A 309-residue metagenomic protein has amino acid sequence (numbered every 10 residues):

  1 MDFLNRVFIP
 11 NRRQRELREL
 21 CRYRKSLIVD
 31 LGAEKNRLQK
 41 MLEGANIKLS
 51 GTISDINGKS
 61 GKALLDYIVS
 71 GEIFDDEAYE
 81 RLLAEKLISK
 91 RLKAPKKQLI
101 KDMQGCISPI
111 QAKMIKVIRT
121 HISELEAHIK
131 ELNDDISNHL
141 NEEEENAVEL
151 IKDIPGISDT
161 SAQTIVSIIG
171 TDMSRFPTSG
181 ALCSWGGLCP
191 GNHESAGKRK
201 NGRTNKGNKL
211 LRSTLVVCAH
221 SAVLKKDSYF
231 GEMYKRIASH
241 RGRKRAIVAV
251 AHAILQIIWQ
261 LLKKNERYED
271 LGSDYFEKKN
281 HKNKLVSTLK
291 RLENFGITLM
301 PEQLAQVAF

Functional and structural regions predicted by a protein language model:
M1-F309: A detector of single, family-specific signature residues that are central to catalytic or substrate-handling motifs
